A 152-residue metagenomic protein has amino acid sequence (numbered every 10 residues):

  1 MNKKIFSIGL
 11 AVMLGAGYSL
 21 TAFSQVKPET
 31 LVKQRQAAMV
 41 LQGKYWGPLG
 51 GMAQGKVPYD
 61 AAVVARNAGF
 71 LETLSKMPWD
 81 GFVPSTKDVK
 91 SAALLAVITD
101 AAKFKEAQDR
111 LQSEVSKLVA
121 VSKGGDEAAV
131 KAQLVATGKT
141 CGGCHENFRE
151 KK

Functional and structural regions predicted by a protein language model:
M1-G9: Bacterial N-terminal signal peptides that target proteins for export
I8, L14-A16: Feature targets compositionally biased, intrinsically disordered low-complexity regions with long contiguous runs
A11-V12, A22: Cleavable N-terminal signal peptides
G17-T21: N-terminal signal peptide c-region/cleavage motif recognized by signal peptidases
E29-A61, N67-K152: Sequence context surrounding c-type heme c attachment/ligation sites in exported
